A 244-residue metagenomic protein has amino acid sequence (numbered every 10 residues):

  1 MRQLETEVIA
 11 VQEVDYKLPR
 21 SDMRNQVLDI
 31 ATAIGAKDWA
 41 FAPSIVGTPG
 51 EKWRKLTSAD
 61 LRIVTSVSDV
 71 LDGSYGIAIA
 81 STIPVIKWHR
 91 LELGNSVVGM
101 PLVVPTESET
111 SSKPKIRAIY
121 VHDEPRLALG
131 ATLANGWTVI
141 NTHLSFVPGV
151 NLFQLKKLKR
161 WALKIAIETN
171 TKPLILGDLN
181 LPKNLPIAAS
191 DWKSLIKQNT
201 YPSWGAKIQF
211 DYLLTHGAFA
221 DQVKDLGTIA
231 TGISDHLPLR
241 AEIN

Functional and structural regions predicted by a protein language model:
M1-V8, K17, S21-D22, T32-A33 (+1 more regions): Active-site regions of metal-assisted phosphoester/phosphodiester hydrolases, unifying DNase/endonuclease modules
V14: Phosphate-group recognition and catalysis centered on beta-loop-alpha active-site segments
N25-L28, I34-K37: Short acidic, glycine/proline-enriched helix-loop-strand junctions
D38-S44: Surface-exposed patches in mature extracellular/periplasmic domains of secreted proteins
